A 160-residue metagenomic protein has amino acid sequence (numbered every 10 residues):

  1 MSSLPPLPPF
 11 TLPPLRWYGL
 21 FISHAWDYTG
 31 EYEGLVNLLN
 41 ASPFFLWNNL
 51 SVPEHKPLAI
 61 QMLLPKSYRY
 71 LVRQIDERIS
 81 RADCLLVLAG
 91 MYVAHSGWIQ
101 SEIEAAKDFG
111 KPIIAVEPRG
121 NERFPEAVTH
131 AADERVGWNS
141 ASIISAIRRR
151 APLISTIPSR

Functional and structural regions predicted by a protein language model:
M1-R81, R160: Conserved N-terminal substructure of TIR/SEFIR domains
H24, A89, E117: Short beta-strand/turn micro-motifs composed of small residues that flank or help shape donor/cofactor-binding pockets
R69-V72, Q100, S140: Structural motif corresponding to alpha-helix initiation and N-cap regions
M91-D108: Conserved TIR/SEFIR loop-to-helix hotspot centered on a Trp-containing motif with a nearby acidic residue
D108-V116: A short helix->loop->beta-strand "cap" motif at the edges of active sites that frequently abuts
G120-V136: Glycine-rich, charge-decorated loop segments at or immediately adjacent to ligand/cofactor-binding or catalytic sites
R135-R160: C-terminal helix of von Willebrand factor
